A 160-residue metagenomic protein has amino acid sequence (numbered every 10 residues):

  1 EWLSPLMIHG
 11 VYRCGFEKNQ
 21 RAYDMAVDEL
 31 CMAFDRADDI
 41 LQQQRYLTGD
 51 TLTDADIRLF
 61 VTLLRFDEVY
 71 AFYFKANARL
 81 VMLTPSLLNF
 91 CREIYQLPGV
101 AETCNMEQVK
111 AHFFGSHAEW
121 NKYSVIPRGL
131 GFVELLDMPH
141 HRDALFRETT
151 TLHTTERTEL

Functional and structural regions predicted by a protein language model:
E1-L160: C-terminal alpha-helical interaction module
